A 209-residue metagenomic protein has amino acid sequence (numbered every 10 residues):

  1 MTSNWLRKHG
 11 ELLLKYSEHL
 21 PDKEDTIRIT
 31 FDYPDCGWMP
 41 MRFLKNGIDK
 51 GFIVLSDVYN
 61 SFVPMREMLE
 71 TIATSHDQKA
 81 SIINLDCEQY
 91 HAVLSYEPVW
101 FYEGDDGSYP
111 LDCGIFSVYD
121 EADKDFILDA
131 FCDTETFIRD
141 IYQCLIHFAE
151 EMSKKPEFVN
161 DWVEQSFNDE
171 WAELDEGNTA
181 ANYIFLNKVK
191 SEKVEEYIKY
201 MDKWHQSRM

Functional and structural regions predicted by a protein language model:
T2-H76: N-terminal "first-domain core" detector
S3-L6, V99-M209: Long protein-protein interaction modules used by eukaryotic assembly/scaffold proteins
E11-E18, I29, A80-S81, L85 (+4 more regions): Hydrophobic transmembrane signal anchors and adjacent membrane-proximal interface regions, especially in viral
I48-A122: Compact, well-ordered interaction domains used in eukaryotic information-processing assemblies
